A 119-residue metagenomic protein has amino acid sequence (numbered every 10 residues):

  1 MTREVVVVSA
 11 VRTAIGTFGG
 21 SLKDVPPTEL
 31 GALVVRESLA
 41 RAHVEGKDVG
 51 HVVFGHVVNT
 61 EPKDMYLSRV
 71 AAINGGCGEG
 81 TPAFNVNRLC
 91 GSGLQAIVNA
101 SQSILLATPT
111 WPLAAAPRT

Functional and structural regions predicted by a protein language model:
M1-V34, S92, A96-T119: Conserved beta-strand-centric core segments of catalytic alpha/beta enzyme folds
T2-V5, G46, G50: Periplasmic N-terminal gating module of Gram-negative TonB-dependent outer-membrane receptors
T13-I15, G46-V49, C77-G80: A short alpha-helix capping/helix-coil boundary motif
V35, G50, F54, S68-R69: Alpha-helical structural signal
E37-D48: Phosphate/pyrophosphate-binding loops at sites that engage ATP/ADP/AMP, CoA/4′-phosphopantetheine, polyphosphate
K47-G55, P82-N87, L113-P117: Beta-strand segments within the central parallel beta-sheet cores of soluble alpha/beta enzyme folds
H56-P109: Conserved catalytic cysteine-centered active-site region of acyl-thioester-dependent Claisen-condensing enzymes
